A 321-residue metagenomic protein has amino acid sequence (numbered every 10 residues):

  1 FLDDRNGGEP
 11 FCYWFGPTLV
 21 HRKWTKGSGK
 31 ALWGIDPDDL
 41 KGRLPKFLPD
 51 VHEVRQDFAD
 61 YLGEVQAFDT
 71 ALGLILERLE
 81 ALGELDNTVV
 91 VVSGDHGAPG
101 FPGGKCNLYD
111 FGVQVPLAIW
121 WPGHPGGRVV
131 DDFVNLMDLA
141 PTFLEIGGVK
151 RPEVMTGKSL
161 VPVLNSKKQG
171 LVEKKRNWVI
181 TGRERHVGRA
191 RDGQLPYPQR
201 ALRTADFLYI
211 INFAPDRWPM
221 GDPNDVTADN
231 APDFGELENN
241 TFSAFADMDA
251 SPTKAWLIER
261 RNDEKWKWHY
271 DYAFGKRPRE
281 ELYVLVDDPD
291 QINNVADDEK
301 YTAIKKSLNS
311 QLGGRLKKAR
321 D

Functional and structural regions predicted by a protein language model:
L2-S159, R189, L195-P196, A201 (+4 more regions): Active-site-proximal cap/lid insertion segments
S28, Q169-G170, D321: Alpha-helix boundary/capping detector
E53, W178-G182, L282: Generic preference for hydrophobic/aromatic residues in regular secondary structure cores
K158-L164, K168-Y197, L208: Polar, glycine-rich mid-to-C-terminal structural blocks that act as macromolecule-binding/assembly scaffolds
R315-R320: Short, intrinsically disordered, charge-balanced linker/junction segments flanking boundaries in proteins
